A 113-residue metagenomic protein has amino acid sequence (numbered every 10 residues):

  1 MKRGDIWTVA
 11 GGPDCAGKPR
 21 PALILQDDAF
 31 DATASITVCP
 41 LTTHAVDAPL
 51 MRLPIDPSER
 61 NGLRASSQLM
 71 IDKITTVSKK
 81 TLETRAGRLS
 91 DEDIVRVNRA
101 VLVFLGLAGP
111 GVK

Functional and structural regions predicted by a protein language model:
M1-K113: Conserved functional hotspots at enzyme active or ligand-binding sites that engage polyanionic ligands
